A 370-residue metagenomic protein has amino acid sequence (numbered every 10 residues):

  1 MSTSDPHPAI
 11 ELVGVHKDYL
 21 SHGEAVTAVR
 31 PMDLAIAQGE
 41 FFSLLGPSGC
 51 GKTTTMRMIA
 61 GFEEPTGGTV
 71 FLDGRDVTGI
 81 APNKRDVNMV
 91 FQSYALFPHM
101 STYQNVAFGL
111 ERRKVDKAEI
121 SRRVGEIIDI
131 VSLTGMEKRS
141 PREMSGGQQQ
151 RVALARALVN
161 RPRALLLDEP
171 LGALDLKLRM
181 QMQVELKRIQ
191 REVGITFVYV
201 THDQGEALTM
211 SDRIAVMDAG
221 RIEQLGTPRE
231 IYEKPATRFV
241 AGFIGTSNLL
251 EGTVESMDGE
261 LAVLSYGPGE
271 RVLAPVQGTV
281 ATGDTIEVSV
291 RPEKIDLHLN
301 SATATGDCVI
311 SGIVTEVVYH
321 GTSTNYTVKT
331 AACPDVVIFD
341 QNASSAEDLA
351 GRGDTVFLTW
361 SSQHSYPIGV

Functional and structural regions predicted by a protein language model:
L45-P47: The feature captures the beta-strand-to-loop junction immediately N-terminal to the Walker
A60: Helix-to-loop junction immediately C-terminal to a conserved catalytic motif
E63-F71: Conserved post-Walker A/P-loop segment of ABC ATPase nucleotide-binding domains
T69, R75, R221: ATP-binding/catalytic-site motifs of ATP-hydrolyzing domains
P82-G242: ABC ATPase nucleotide-binding domains
S247, S256-V370: Non-catalytic connector elements of ABC transporters
